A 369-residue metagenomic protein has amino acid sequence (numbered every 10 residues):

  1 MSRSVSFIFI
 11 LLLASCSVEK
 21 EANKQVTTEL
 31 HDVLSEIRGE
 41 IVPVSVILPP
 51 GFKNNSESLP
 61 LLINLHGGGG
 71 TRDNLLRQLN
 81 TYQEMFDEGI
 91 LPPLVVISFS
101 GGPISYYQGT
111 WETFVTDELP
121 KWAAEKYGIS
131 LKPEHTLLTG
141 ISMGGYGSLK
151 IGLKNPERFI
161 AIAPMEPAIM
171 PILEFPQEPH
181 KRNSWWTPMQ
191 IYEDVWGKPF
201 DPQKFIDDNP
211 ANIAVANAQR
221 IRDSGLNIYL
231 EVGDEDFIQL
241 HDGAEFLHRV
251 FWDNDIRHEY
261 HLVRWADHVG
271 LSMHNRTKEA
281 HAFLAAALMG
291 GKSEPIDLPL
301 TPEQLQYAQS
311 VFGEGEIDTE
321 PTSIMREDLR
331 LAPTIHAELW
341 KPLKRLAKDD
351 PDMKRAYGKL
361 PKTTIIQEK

Functional and structural regions predicted by a protein language model:
S2-I10: Sec-dependent signal peptide recognition, specifically the positively charged N-region followed immediately by
F9, A124, I162, A356-G358: A ubiquitous, low-specificity "background" feature that marks scattered single residues across proteins without
A14-S15: C-terminal motif of bacterial Sec signal peptides marking the signal peptidase cleavage site
K20-L343, D350: Non-catalytic cap/lid and distal C-terminal segments of serine-dependent acyl enzymes
D349-D350, A356-K369: C-terminal non-catalytic accessory extensions
